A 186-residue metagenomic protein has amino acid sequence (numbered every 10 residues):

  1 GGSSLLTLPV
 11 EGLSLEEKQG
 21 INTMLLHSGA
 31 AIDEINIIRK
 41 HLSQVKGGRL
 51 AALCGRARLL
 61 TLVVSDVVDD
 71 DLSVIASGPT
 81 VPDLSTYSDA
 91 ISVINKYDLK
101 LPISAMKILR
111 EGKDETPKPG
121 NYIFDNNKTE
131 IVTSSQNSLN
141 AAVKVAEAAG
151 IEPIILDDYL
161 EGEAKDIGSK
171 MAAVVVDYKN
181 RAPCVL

Functional and structural regions predicted by a protein language model:
G2, S77, Y159, P183-L186: Glycine-rich beta-strand-to-loop/alpha-helix junction loops that act as flexible
G2-L13, M24: Hydrophobic alpha-helical hairpins/lids featuring a short glycine-rich hinge
P9-E16, V81, G162: Alpha-helix capping and helix-loop boundary segments enriched in small/acidic/polar residues
S14-N22, G168: Amphipathic alpha-helical segments in well-structured domains
E17, M24, S28-E34, I151-D158: Anionic-ligand anchoring segments at beta-strand to alpha-helix junctions in alpha/beta enzyme folds, i.e., glycine
L26, A30-D98: A glycine/threonine-rich phosphate-anchoring loop and its flanking beta-alpha core in nucleotide/phosphate-binding
A57-L60, P82-K170, K179: Accessory alpha-helical/coil subdomains and C-terminal extensions that flank or cap enzyme catalytic cores
V174-R181, L186: Hydrophobic alpha-helical bundle architecture
